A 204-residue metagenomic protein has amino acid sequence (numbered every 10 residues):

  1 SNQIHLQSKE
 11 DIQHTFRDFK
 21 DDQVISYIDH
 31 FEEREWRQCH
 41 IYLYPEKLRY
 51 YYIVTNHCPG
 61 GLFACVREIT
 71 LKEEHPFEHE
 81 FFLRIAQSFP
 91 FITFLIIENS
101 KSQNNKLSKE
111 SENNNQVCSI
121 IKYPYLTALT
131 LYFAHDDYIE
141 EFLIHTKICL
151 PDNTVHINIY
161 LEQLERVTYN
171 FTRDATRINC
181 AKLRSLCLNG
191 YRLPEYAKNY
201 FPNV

Functional and structural regions predicted by a protein language model:
S1-V204: Eukaryote-biased activation of long, low-complexity terminal tails and linkers
